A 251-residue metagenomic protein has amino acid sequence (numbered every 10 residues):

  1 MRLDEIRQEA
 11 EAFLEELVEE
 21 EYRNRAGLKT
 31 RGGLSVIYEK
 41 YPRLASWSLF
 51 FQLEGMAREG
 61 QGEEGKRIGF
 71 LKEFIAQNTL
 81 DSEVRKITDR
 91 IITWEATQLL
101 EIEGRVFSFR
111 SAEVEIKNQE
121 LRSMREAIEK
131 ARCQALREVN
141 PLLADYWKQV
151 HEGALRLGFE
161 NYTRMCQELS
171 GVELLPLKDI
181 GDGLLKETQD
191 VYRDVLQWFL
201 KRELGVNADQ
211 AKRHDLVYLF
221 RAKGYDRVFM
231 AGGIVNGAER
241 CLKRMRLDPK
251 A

Functional and structural regions predicted by a protein language model:
M1-K223: A well-structured
G224-A251: Auxiliary, metal-adjacent structural segments of Zn-dependent hydrolase domains
